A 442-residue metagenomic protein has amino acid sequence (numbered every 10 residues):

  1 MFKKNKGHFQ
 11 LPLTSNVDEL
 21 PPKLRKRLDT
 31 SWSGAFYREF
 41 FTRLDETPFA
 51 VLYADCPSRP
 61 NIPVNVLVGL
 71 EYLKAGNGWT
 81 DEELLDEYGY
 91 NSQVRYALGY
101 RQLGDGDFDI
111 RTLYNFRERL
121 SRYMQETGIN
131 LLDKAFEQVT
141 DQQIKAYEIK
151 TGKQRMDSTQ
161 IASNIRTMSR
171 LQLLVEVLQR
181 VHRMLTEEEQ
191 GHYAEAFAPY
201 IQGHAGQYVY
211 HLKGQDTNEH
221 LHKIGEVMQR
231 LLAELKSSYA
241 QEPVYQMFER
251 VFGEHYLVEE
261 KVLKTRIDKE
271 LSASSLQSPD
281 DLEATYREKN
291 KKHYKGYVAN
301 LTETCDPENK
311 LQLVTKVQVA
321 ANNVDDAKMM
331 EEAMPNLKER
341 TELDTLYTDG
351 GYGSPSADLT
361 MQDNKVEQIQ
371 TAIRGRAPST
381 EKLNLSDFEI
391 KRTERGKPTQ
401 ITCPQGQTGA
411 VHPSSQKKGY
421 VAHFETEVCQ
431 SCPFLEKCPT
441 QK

Functional and structural regions predicted by a protein language model:
M1-F41, P433-K442: Charged, often Cys/His-bearing segments associated with DNA-binding zinc-finger transcription factors
D29-G69, G76: Basic, short loop/linker segments at the boundary and entry of helix-turn-helix/winged-helix-like folds
S31, N91-Q93, D280-D281, S354: Polar helix-capping/helix-linker motif
E39, G69-A75, E87, N115 (+2 more regions): Residue-level signal for well-ordered alpha-helical scaffold segments within enzymatic catalytic domains
P48, K74, K338-T341: Structural motif corresponding to the C-terminal cap of alpha-helices
L52-V64, L73-L132, E148: Trp/Phe/Arg-rich N-terminal binding region typifying the photolyase-homology
V68-E71, A284-Y286: Short alpha-helical segments and helix-capping/turn motifs at coil-helix boundaries
E83, Q102, G106, Y114-K442: Anion-binding and metal-coordination hotspots
